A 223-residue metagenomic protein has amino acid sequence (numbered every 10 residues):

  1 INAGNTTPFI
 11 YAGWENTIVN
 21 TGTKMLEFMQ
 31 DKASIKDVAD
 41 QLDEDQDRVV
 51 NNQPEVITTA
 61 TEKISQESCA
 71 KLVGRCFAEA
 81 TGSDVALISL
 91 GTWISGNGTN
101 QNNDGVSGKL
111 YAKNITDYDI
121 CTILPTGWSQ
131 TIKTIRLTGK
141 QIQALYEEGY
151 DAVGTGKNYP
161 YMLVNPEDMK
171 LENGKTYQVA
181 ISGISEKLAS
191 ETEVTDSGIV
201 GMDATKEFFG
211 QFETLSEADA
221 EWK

Functional and structural regions predicted by a protein language model:
I1-K223: Catalytic centers of hydrolytic enzymes
